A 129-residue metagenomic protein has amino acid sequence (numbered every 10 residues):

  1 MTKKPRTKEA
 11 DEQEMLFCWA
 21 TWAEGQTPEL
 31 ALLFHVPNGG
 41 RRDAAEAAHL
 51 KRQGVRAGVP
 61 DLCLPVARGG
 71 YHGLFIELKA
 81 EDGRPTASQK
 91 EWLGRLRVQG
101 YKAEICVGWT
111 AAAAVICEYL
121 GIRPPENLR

Functional and structural regions predicted by a protein language model:
M1-R129: Catalytic phosphate/metal-binding cores of nucleic-acid and nucleotide-processing enzymes, i.e., regions that mediate
